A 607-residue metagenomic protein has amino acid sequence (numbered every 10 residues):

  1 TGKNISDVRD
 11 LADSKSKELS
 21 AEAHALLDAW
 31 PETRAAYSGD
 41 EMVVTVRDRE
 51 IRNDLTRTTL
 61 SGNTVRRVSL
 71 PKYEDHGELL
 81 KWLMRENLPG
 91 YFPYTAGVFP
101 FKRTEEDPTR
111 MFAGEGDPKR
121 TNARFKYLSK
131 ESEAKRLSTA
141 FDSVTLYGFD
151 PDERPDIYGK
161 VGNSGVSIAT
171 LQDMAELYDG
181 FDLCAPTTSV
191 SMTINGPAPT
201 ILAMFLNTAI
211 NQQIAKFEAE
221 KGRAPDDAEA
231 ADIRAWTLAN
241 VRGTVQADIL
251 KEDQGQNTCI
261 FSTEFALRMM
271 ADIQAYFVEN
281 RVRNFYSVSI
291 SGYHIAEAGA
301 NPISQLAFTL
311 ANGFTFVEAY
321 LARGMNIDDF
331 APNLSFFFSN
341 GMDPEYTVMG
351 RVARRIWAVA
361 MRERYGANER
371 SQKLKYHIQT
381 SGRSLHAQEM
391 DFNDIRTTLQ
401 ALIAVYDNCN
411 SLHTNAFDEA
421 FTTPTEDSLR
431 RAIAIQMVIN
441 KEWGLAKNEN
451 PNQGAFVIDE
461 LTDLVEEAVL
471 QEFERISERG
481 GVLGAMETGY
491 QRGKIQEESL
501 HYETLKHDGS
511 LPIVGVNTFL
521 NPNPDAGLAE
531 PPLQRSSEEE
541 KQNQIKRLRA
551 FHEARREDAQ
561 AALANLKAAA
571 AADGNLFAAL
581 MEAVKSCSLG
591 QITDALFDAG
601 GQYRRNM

Functional and structural regions predicted by a protein language model:
T1-L146, E426, A434-M437, K441-M607: Flexible, glycine-rich loop/tail regions that form catalytic "lids" or insertion modules at the edges of active sites
S20, P31-G341, E345-Y346, R364 (+4 more regions): Catalytic alpha/beta active-site cores
Y127-L128, A140, L171-F181, M204-Q212 (+16 more regions): Generic, well-ordered alpha-helical scaffold segments in large soluble proteins
E153-I157, L183-P186, E252, S289-I290 (+9 more regions): Short acidic (Asp/Glu) and glycine-rich catalytic loops that position anionic groups and cofactors
G159, E252-C259, I295-N301, F337-E345 (+7 more regions): Short beta-alpha connecting loops at secondary-structure transitions that line or flank enzyme active sites
G165, F261, L267, S381-E389 (+1 more regions): A short, flexible low-complexity segment enriched in Lys/Arg and Gly/Pro that occurs in N-terminal basic tails
A169, T187, M192-P197, A203-I233 (+12 more regions): Phosphate/diphosphate-binding loops
N326-F330, A367-T380, Q388-A420, T425-E449 (+4 more regions): Flexible glycine/proline-rich, aromatic-decorated loop/lid segments
